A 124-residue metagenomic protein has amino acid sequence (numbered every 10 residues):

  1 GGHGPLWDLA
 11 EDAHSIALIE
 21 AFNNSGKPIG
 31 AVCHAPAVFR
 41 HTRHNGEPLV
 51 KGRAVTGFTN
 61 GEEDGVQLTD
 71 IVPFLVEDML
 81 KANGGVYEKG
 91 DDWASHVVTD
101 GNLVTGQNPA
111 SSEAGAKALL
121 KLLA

Functional and structural regions predicted by a protein language model:
G1-A124: Active-site-adjacent pocket-lining segments in enzyme domains
